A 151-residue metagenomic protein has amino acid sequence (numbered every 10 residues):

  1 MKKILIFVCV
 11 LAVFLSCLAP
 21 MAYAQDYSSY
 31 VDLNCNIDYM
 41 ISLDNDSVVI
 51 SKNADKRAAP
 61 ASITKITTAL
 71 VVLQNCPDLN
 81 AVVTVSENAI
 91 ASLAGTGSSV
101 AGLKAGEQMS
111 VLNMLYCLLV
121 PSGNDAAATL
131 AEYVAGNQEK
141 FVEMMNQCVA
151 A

Functional and structural regions predicted by a protein language model:
M1-I6: Positively charged n-region of N-terminal signal peptides that target proteins for export
V8-C17: Bacterial N-terminal signal peptides
Y23-A151: Active-site-adjacent loops and short helices of periplasmic peptidoglycan-processing enzymes
